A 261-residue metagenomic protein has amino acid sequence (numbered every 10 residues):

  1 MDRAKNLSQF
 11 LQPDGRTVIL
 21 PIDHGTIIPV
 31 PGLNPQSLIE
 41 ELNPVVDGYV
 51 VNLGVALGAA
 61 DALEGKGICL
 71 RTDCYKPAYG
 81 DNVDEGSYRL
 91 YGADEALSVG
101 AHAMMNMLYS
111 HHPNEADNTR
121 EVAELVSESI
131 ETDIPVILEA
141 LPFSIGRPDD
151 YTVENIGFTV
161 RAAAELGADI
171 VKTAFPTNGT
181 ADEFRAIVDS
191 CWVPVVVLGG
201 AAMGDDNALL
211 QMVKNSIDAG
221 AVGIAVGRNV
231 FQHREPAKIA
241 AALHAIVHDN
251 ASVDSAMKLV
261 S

Functional and structural regions predicted by a protein language model:
M1-Q12: N-terminal basic/disordered segments at the start of proteins
Q9, N229-V230: Residue-level preference for alpha-helix termini and adjacent loops
P13, T17-A62, G67-K76, N82-V197 (+4 more regions): Alpha/beta enzyme core
I217-G220, V230-S261: C-terminal helical cap(s) of enzyme catalytic domains, especially alpha/beta-barrels
